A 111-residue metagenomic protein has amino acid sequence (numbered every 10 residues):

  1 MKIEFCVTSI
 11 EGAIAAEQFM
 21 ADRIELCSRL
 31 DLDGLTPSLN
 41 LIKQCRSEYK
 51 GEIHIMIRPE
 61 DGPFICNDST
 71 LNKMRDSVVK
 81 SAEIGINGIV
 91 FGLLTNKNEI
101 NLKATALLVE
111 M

Functional and structural regions predicted by a protein language model:
M1-S9, I57-R75, L94: Active-site mouth loops of central-metabolism enzymes
I3, A15-D22: A short, Lys/Arg-enriched amphipathic alpha-helix followed by its capping loop at the start of a domain
I3-F5, I24-L26, I53-I57, I89-F91: Hydrophobic faces of well-ordered beta-strands that scaffold small-molecule active sites in alpha/beta enzyme cores
I10-I14, Q18, L30-G51, S69-N72 (+1 more regions): Active-site-adjacent beta->alpha loops and helix N-cap segments on the catalytic face of soluble alpha/beta enzymes
E17, A82-E83: Non-catalytic positions within long, well-ordered alpha-helices that form the structural scaffold/packing of enzyme
A21, K50, G85-I86: A structural motif
L39-Q44, I57-F64, N87-T95: Low-complexity, flexible helical/coil segments
R75-A82: Extended substrate/RNA-proximal surfaces in nucleic-acid metabolism proteins
